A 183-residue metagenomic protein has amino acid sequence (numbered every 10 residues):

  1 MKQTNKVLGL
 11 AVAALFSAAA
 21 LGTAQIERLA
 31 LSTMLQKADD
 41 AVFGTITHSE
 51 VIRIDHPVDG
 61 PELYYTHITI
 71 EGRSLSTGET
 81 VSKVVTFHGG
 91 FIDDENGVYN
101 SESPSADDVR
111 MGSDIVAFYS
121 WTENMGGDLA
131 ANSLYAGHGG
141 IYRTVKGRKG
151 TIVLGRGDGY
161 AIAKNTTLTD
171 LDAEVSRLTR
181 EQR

Functional and structural regions predicted by a protein language model:
M1-L10: Bacterial N-terminal signal peptides that target proteins for export
G9-A19: Bacterial N-terminal signal peptides
T23-Q25: Boundary of Sec targeting at the N-terminus
D39-T69, R73-L75: Structural detector for short beta-strands of small beta-barrel domains
H48-I52, L75-G78, G90-D94, T122-G126: Solvent-exposed loop/turn segments at secondary-structure junctions within structured extracellular/periplasmic domains
E62, N96-R183: Netrin-like (NTR/C345C) domain of secreted extracellular proteins
S82-S103: Beta-strand/loop nucleic-acid-binding surfaces
